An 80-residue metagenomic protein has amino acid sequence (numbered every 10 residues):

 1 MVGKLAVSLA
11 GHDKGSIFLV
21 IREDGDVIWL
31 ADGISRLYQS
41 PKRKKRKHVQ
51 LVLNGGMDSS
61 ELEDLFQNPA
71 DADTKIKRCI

Functional and structural regions predicted by a protein language model:
M1-V2, L9, L19-I80: Ferredoxin-like alpha/beta domains used as RNA- or RNAP-binding modules
G11-K14: Short, charged beta-turn/beta-strand-edge "cap" motif at the junction between a beta-strand and an adjacent loop
